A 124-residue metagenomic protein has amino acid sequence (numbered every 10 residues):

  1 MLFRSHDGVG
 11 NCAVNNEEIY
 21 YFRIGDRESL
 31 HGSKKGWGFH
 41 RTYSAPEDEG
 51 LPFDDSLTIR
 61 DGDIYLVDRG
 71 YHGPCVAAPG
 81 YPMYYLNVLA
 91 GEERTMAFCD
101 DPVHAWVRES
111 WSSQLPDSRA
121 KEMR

Functional and structural regions predicted by a protein language model:
S5-D7, G70: Generic detector of intrinsically disordered, low-complexity, polar/charged segments
D7-D61, C75: Glycine- and acidic-residue-biased ligand/ion/polar-headgroup-sensing regions
E17, G80-Y84: Short edge beta-strand segments in beta-sheet-rich domains
F22, H40, V67, Y85-V88: Generic structural hydrophobic/aromatic packing signal, biased to beta-strands
R27, H72, A90-E93: Short, glycine-/Ser/Thr-/acidic-enriched flexible segments
I59-G80: Conserved metal-binding segment of the jelly-roll/cupin
L86-R124: Double-stranded beta-helix
